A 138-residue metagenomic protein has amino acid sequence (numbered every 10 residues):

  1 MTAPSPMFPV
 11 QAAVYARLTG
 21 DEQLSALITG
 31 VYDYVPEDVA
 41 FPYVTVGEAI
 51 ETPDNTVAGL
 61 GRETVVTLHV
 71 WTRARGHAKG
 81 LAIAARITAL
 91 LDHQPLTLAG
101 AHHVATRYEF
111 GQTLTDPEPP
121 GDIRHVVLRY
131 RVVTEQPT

Functional and structural regions predicted by a protein language model:
M1-S5, A74, P117-P120: Charge-dense, low-complexity intrinsically disordered segments
M1-V57, Q94-V104: Small/polar-rich, solvent-exposed N-terminal microdomains that initiate assembly or binding
P6, V10, K79, D122: Conserved acidic
L27-G76, R107-L114, D122, V127: Short, solvent-exposed beta-alpha or beta-beta edge segments that form flexible loop/patches at the rim of ligand
F41, A89-T138: Acidic-leaning, charged glycine-interspersed low-complexity segments
R73-L96: Mid-chain, well-packed structural core segment of small domains
